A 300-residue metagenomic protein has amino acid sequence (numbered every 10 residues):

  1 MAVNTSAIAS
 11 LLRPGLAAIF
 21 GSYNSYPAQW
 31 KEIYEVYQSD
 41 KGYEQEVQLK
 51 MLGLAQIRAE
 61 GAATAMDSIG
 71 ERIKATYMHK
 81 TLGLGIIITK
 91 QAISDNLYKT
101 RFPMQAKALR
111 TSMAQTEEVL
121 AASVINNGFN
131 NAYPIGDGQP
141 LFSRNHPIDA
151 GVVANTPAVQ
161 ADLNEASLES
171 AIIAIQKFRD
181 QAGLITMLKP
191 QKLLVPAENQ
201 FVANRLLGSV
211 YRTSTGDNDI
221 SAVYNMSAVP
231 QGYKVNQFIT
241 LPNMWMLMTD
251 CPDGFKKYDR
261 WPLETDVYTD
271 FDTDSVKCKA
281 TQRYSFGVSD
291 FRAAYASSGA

Functional and structural regions predicted by a protein language model:
M1-P27: N-terminal alpha-helical "arm" segments
A2-S10, F142-K177, Q181, M187-K192 (+1 more regions): Sequence/fold signature of self-assembling virion shell proteins
G15, I19, G70-E71, F178 (+1 more regions): Short alpha-helical segments and helix-capping/turn motifs at coil-helix boundaries
N24-L82: Assembly/oligomerization interface modules of large self-assembling protein complexes
I73, D137, V267: Glycine-rich, flexible loop/turn motifs
K74-Y133, L193, C278-A280: Long, contiguous amphipathic alpha-helices that act as assembly "spine/axial" helices in icosahedral shell and virion
A75, A182-G183: A generic local secondary-structure boundary/capping motif
K99-R101, T111-A174: Alpha-helical scaffold segments that mediate packing/assembly in large oligomeric complexes
